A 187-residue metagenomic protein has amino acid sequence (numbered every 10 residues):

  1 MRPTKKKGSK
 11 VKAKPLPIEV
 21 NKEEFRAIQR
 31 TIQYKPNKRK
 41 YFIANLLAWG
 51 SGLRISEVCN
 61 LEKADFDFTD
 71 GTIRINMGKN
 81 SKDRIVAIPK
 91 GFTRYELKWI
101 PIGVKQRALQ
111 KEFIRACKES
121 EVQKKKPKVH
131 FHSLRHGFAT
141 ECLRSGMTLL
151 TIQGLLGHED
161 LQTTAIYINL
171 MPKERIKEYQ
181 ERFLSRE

Functional and structural regions predicted by a protein language model:
M1-K10, P15, G52-S56, K111-C117: N-terminal DNA-binding recognition helix of tyrosine site-specific recombinases/integrases
R2, K22-I55: Basic, Lys/Arg- and aromatic-enriched nucleic-acid-binding interface segment
K5-A27, N80-K90, I100: DNA breakage-rejoining catalytic core of tyrosine-based enzymes
F25, P89-K126, H132, F138: Active-site/catalytic core of tyrosine-dependent DNA strand-transfer enzymes
A48-D70, L150: Short, charged phosphate-coordinating catalytic segments
E57-V58, V129, A139, G146-D160 (+1 more regions): Active-site-proximal segment of tyrosine recombinases
N60-F92: Conserved tyrosine-mediated DNA breakage-rejoining catalytic core shared by Y-recombinases
M77-N80, L156, Q162-E181: Catalytic-site neighborhood detector that most strongly recognizes the C-terminal catalytic loop/helix of tyrosine
